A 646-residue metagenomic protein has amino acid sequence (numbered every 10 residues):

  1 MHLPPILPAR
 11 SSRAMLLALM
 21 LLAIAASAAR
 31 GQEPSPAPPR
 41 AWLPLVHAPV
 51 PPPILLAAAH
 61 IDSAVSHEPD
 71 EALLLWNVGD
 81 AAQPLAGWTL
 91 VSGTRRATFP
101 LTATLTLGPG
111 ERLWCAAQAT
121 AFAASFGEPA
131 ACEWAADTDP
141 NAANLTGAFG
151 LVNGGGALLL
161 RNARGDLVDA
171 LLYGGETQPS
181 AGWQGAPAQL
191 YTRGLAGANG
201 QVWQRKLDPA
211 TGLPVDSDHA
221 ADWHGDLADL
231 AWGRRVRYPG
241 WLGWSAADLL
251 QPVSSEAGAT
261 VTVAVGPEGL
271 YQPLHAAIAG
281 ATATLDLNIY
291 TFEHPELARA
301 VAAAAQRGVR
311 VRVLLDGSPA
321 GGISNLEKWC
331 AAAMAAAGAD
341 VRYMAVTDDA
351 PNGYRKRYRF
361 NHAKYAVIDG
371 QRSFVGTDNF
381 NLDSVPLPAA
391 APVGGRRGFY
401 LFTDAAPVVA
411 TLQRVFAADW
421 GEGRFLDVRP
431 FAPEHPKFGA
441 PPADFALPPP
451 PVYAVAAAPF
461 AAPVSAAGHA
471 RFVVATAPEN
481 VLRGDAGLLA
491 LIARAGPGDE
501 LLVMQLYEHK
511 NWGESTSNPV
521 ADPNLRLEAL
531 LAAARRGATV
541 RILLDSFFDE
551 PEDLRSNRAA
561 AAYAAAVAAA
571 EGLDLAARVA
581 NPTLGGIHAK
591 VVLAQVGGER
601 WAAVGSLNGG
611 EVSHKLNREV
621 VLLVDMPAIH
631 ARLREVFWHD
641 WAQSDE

Functional and structural regions predicted by a protein language model:
M1-L55, V65, A170-G174, S180-G182 (+5 more regions): Intrinsically disordered, low-complexity Ser/Thr/Pro-rich tracts
G31, S35-P38, W42-R96, L145-G154: A structural motif detector for short, solvent-exposed N-terminal "entry" segments of globular domains
D62-V65, T146-G150, Y191-G197, Y354-R357 (+2 more regions): Short Gly/Pro-enriched turn/cap motifs at secondary-structure boundaries
V78, D137-R234, S384-A390, R397: Conserved beta-structured recognition patch
A82, T102-T106, A148, R193-L195 (+1 more regions): Short, surface-exposed secondary-structure edge patches
V91, W114-C115, L502: Hydrophobic beta-strand signal
R96-A130: Intrinsically disordered, low-complexity Pro/Gly/Ser/Thr-rich segments with frequent PxxP/GP/PP motifs and embedded
P209-A363, I368-E646: Charged, low-complexity intrinsically disordered terminal segments
